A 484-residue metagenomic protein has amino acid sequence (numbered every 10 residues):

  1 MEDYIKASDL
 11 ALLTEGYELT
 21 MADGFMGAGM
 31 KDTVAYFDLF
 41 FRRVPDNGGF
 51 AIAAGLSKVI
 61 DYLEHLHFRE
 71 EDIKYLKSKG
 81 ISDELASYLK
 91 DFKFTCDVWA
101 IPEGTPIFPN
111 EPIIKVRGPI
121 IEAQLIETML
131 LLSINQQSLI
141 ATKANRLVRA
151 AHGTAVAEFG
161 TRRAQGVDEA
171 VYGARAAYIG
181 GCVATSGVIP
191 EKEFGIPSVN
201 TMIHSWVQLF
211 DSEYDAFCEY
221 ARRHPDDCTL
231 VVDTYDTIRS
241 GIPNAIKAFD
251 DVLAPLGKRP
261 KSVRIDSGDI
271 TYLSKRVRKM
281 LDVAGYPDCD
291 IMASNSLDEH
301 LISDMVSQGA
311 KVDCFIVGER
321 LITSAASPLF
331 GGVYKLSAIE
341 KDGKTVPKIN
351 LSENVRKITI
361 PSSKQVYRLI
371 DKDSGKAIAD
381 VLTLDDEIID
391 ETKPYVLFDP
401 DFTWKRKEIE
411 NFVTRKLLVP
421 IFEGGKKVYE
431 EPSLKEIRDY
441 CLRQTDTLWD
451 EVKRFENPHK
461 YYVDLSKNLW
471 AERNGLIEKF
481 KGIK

Functional and structural regions predicted by a protein language model:
M1-D226, L253, K335-K484: Ordered alpha/beta subdomains of enzyme catalytic regions
S205-I378, L382: Glycine-rich phosphate/ribose-binding loops and adjacent secondary-structure elements that form binding surfaces
